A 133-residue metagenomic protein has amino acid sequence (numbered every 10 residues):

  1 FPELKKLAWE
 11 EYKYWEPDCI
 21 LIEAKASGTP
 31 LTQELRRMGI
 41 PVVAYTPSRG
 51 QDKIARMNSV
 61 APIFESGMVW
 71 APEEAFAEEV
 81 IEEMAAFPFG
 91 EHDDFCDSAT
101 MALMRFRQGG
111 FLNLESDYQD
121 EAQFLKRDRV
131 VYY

Functional and structural regions predicted by a protein language model:
F1-F87, V131-Y133: Mg2+-dependent endonuclease catalytic cores in nucleic-acid-processing enzymes, primarily RNase H-like
E91-H92: Short glycine/threonine-rich catalytic loop with a Thr-x-Gly-x-Asp
A102-Y133: Acidic two-metal-ion nuclease catalytic site recognized across multiple nuclease folds, prominently DnaQ/RNase D-T
